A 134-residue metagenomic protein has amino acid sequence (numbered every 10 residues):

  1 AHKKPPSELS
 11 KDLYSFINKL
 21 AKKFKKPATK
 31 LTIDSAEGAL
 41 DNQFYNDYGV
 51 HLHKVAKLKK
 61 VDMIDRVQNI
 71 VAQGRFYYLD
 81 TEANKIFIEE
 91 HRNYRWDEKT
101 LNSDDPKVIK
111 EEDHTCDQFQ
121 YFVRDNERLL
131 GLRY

Functional and structural regions predicted by a protein language model:
A1-V108, L129: Mg2+-dependent endonuclease catalytic cores in nucleic-acid-processing enzymes, primarily RNase H-like
H114: Histidine-centered active-site/metal-ligand motif
R124-Y134: Acidic two-metal-ion nuclease catalytic site recognized across multiple nuclease folds, prominently DnaQ/RNase D-T
